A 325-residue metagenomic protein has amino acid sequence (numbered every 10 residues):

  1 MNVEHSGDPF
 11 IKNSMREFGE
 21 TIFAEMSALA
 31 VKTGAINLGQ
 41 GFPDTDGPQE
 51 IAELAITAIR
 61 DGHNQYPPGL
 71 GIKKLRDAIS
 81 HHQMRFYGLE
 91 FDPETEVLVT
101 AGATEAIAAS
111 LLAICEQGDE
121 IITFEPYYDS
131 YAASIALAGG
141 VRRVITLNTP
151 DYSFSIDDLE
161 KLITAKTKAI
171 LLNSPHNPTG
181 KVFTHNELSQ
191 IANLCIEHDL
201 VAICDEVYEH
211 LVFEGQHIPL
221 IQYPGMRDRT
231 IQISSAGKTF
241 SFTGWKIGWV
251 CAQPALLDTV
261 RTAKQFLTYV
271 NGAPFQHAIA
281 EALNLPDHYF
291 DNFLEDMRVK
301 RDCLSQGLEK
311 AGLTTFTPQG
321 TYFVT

Functional and structural regions predicted by a protein language model:
N2-G7, K12-G102, A109, A282-L285: N-terminal small-domain helix-loop-helix segment of the aminotransferase-like
T33, A138, E197-H198, A311: Helix C-cap/helix->beta junction micro-motif
A113-I135: Conserved PLP-anchoring active-site segment centered on the Schiff-base-forming lysine
L137-R143: A short helix-loop-beta submotif of the ANL/AMP-binding
R143, L147-E214: Active-site phosphate-binding strand-loop segment of PLP-dependent enzymes
Y223-T259, N271: Active-site PLP attachment segment
P254, N271-D287, N292-F293: Structural motif of enzymes handling amino- and sulfur-group chemistry
A280, D296-S305, T315-T325: Conserved glycine-rich beta-strand-loop-beta hairpin in the small C-terminal domain of fold type I
